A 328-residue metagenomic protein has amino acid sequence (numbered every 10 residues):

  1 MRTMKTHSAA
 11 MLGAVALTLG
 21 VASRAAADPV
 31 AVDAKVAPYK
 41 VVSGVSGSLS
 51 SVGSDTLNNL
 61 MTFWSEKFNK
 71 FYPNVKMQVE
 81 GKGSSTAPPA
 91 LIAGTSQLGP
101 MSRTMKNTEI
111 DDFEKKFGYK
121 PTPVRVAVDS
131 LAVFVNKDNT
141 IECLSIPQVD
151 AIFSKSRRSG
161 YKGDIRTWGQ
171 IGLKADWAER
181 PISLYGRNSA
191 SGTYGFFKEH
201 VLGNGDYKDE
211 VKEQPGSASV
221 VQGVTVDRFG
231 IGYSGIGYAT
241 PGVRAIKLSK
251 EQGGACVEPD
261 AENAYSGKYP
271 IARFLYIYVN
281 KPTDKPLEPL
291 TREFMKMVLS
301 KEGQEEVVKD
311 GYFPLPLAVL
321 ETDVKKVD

Functional and structural regions predicted by a protein language model:
M1-R2, V21-A26: Basic/polar N-terminal segments that are highly enriched at the extreme N-terminus, encompassing both cleavable
R2-M11: Bacterial N-terminal signal peptides that target proteins for export
A10-G20: Bacterial N-terminal signal peptides
A26-D328: Flexible loop/hinge segments at secondary-structure junctions
